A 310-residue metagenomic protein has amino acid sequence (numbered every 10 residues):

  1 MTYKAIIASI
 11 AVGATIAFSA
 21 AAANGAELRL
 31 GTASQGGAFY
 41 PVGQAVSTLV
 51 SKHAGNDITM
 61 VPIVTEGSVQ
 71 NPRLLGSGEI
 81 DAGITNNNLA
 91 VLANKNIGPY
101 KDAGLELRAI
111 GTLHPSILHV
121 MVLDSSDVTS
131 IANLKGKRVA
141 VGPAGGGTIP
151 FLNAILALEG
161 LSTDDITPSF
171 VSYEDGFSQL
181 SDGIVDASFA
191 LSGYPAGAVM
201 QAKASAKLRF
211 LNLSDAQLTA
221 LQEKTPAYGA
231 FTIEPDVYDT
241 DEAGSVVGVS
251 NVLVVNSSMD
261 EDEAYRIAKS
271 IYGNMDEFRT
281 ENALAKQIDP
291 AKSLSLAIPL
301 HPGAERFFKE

Functional and structural regions predicted by a protein language model:
M1-I10: Bacterial N-terminal signal peptides that target proteins for export
S9-S19: Bacterial N-terminal signal peptides
A20-G25: Boundary at the C-terminal end of the N-terminal hydrophobic targeting segment
E27-H53, I58, S116-D182, I298 (+1 more regions): Bilobed "Venus flytrap"/periplasmic-binding protein-like clamshell domains and structurally analogous long
S47-T48, V61-G104, E174-Q179, V185 (+2 more regions): Pocket-flanking alpha-helical
K101-L113, D236-S245: A structural signal for short loop-to-beta-strand junctions that line the ligand-binding cleft of periplasmic/secreted
V171-D175, S181-G183, S192-F210, P226 (+2 more regions): An extracytoplasmic/periplasmic, membrane-proximal ligand-sensing/linker region
R209-R266, P299, F307: C-terminal lobe and pocket-closing loops of periplasmic/extracytoplasmic Venus-flytrap solute-binding proteins
